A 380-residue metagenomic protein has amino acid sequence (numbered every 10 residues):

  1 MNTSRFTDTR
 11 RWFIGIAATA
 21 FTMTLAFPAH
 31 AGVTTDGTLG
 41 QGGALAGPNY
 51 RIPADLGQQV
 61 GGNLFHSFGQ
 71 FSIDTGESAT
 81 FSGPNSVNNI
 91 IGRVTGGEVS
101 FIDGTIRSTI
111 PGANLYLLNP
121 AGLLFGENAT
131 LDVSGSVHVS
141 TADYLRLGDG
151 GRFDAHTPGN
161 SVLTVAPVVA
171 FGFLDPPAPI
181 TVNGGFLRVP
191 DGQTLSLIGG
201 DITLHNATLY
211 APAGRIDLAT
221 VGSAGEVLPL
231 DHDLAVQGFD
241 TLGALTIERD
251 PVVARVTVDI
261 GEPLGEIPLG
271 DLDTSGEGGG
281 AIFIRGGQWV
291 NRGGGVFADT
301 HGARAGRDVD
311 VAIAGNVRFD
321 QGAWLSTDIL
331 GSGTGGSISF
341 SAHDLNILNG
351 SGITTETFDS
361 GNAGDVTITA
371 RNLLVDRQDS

Functional and structural regions predicted by a protein language model:
N2-S380: Extracellular and secretory-pathway beta-repeat/beta-biased strand scaffolds
